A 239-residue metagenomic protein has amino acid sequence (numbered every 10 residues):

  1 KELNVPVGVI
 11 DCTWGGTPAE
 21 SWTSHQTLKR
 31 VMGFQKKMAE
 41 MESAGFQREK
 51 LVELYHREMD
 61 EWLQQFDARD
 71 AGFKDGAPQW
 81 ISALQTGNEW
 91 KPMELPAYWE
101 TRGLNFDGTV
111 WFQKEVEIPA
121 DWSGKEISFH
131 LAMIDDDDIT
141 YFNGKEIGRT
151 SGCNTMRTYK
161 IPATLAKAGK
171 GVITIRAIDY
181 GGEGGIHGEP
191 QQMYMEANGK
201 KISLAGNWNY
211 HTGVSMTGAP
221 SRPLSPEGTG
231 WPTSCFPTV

Functional and structural regions predicted by a protein language model:
E2-L3: A short, Lys/Arg-enriched amphipathic alpha-helix followed by its capping loop at the start of a domain
V7-D11, H130: Structural recognition of the beta-strand scaffold that forms the well-ordered cores of secreted hydrolase catalytic
I10-T17, S21-Y98, K167-V239: An acidic-aromatic loop/edge-strand motif
W90, V116, W122-G144, I173-I175: Aromatic-lined ligand-binding clefts that engage carbohydrates, nucleic acids, or primary amines
R102-L104: Outer-membrane beta-barrel proteins
F106-P119, R157-Y159, V239: Short beta-strands within extracellular/lumenal beta-sheet-rich domains
F106-V110, D121-S123, A132, L165-G169: Solvent-exposed loop and beta-edge segments used for protein-protein assembly and interaction
M133, Y141-Q192: Beta-strand-rich ligand-recognition modules
